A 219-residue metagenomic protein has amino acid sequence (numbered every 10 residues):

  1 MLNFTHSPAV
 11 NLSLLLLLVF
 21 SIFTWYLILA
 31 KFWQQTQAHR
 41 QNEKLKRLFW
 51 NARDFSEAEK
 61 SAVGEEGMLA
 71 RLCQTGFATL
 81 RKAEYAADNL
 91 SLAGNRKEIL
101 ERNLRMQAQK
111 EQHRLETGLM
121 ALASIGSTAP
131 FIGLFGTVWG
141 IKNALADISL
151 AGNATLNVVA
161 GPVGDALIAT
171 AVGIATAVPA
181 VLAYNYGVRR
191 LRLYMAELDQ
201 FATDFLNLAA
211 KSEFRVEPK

Functional and structural regions predicted by a protein language model:
M1-R47: Hydrophobic membrane-targeting segments
S7, W25, A58, C73 (+3 more regions): Residue-level signature of catalytic and energy-coupling elements of molecular machines, predominantly ATP/GTP-dependent
L16, L122-I125, A160: Physicochemical signature of membrane-embedded alpha-helices that form the seven-helix bundle of GPCRs, emphasizing
L18-A38, L134, V138-I141, T176-L191: Alpha-helical transmembrane segments
R40-I132, I141-T155, L182-K219: Predominantly long cytosolic amphipathic alpha-helical stalk/bundle segments
G152-A166: Hydrophobic alpha-helical transmembrane segments and adjacent short intramembrane/lumenal linkers of inner/organellar
A166-A180: Hydrophobic alpha-helical transmembrane segments of polytopic membrane proteins
